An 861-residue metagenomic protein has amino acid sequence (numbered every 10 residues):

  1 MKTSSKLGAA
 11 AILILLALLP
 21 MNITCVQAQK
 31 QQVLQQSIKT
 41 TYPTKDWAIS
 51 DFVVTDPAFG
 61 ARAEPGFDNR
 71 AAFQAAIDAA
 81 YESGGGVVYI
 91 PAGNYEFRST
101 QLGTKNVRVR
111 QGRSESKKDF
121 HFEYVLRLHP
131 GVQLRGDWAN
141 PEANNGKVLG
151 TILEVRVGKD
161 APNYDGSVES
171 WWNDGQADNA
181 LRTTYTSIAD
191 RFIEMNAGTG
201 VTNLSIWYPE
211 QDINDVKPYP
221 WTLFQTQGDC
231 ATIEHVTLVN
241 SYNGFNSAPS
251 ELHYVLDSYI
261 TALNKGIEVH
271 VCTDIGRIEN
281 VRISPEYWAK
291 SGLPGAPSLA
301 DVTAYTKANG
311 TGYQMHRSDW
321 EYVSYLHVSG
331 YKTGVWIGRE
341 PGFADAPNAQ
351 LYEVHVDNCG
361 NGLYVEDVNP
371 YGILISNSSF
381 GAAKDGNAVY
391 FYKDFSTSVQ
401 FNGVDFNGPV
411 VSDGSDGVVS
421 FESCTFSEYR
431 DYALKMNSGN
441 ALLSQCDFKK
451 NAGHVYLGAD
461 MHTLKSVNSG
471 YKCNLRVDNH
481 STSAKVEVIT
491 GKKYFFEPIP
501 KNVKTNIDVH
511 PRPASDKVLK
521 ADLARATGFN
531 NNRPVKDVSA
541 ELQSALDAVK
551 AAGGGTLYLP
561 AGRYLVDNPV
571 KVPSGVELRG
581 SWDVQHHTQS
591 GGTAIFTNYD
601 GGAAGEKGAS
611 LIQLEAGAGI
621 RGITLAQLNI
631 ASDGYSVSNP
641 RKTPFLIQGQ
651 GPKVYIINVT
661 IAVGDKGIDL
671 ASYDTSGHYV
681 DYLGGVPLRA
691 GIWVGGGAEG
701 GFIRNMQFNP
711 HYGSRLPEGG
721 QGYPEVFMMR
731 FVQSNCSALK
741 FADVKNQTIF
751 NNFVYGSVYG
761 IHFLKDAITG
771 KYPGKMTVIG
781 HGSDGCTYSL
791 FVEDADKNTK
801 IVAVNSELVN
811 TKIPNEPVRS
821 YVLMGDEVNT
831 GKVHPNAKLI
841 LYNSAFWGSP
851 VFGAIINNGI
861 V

Functional and structural regions predicted by a protein language model:
K2-D212, E279-V281, P285-V302, S420 (+7 more regions): Extracellular "leader-to-stem" segments immediately downstream of a signal peptide or signal-anchor in secreted/lumenal
Q31-K39, R156-T183, N214-H235, N246-L263 (+6 more regions): A short, hydrophobic/aromatic-rich structural module that often spans a beta strand with its adjoining loop
I49, G85, A92, H121-E123 (+52 more regions): Surface-exposed or flexible loop/turn and strand-edge residues in extracellular/cell-surface modules
D56, V239-S241, G562: Transmembrane beta-strand segments that form the barrel wall of outer-membrane beta-barrel proteins
P91, R98, H129, R135-D137 (+61 more regions): Feature marks extracellular polysaccharide-active and adherence modules
S99-T100, N144-K147, V157, E210-K217 (+28 more regions): Short glycine/acidic-rich loop motifs that flank beta-strands on beta-rich extracellular proteins
T199, G228, T273, D319 (+20 more regions): Small-residue (G/S/T/A) turn/hinge positions that recur once per unit in extracellular repeat modules
